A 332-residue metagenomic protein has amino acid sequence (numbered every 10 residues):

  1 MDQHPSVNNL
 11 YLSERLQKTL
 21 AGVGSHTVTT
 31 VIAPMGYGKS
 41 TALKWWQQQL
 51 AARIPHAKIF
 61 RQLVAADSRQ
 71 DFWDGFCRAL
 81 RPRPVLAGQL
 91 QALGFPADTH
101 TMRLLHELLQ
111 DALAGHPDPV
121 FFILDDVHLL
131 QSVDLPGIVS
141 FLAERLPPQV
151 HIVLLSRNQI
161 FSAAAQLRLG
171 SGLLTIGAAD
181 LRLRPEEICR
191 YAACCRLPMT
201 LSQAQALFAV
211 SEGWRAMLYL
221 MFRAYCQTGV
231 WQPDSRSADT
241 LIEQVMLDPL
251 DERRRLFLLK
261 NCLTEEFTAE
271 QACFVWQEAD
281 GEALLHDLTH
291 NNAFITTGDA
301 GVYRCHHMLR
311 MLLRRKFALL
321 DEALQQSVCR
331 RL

Functional and structural regions predicted by a protein language model:
M1-M35, W45: Walker A/P-loop-proximal flanking segment of P-loop NTPase domains
R15-L16, T41-W45, F121, G137-A206 (+3 more regions): Alpha-helical sensor/transducer elements of the RecA-like P-loop NTPase core
I32-I59: P-loop NTPase Walker A phosphate-binding motif
A33-M35, K58-S68, L93-D98, A178-A179: A short hydrophobic beta-strand->loop->alpha-helix junction that borders the nucleotide-binding pocket of P-loop NTPases
L43-K44, R157, S202, D239-A318 (+1 more regions): C-terminal boundary/linker of central alpha/beta nucleotide-binding cores
Q70-A92, Q110: Conserved NTP-binding/hydrolysis module of P-loop NTPases
A112-L135: Conserved P-loop NTPase "ATPase switch" module shared by AAA+ and STAND
A209-R223, R254-R255, E265-T268: The conserved phosphate-sensing helix
